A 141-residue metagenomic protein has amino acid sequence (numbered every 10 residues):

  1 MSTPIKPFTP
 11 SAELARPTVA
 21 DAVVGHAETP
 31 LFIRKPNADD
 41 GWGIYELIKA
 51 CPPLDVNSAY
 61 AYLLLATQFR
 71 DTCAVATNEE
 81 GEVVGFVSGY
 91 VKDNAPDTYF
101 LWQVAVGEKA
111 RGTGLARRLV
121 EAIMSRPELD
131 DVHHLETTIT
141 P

Functional and structural regions predicted by a protein language model:
M1-D39: Conserved N-terminal entry element of GNAT/NAT acetyltransferase domains
T29, G85, D97, D131-H133: Residue-level signal for beta-strand positions within conserved beta-sheet cores that form or flank
T29-P30, Y62, G107-K109, H133-L135: A short, structure-level motif marking secondary-structure boundaries and short turns
K35-W102, G107, V120-E121, R126: Acetyl-CoA-dependent GNAT
Q103-R111, I139-T140: A short, internal acetyl-CoA/4′-phosphopantetheine-binding micro-motif in the GNAT/acyltransferase core
G114: Glycine-rich phosphate-binding loop
R117: Residues forming the Rossmann-fold NAD(P)(H) cofactor-binding site
P127-I139: Conserved GNAT acetyl-CoA-binding A-motif
